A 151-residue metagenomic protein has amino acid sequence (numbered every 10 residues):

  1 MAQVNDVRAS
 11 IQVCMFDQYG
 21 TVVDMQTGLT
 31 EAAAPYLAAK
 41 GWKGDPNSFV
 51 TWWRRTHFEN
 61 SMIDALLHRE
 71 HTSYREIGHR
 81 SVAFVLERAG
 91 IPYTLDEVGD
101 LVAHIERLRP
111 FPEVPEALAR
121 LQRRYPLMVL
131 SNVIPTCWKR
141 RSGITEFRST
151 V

Functional and structural regions predicted by a protein language model:
V4-P112, I134: N-terminal helical cap/lid subdomain that shapes the substrate entry/recognition surface in HAD-like hydrolases
K40, I91-L95, P115-V151: Substrate-recognition/cap helix-loop segment adjacent to the acidic, metal-dependent catalytic center of Asp-based
